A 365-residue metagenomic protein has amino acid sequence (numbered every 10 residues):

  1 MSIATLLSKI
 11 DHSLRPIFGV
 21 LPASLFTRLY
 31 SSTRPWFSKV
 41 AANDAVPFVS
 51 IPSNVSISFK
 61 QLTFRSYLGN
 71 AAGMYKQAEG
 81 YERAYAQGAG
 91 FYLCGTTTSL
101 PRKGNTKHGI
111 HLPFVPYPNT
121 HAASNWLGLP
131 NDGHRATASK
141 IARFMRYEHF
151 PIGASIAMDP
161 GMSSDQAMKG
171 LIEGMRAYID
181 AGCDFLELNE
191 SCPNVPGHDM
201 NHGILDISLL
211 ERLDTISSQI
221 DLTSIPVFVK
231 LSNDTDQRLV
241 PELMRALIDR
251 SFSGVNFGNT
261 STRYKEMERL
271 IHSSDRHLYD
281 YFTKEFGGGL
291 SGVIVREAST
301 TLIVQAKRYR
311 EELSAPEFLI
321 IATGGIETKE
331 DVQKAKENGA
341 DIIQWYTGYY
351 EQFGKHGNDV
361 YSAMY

Functional and structural regions predicted by a protein language model:
M1-S50, G109, V293-F318, E327-Y365: Alpha/beta catalytic cores of nucleotide-metabolism and tRNA/nucleoside-modifying enzymes
S2-I152, D159-P160, D359-V360: N-terminal capping/small domains of soluble enzymes
W36-P52, P193-I207, V240, R250-L313 (+1 more regions): Glycine/Thr-rich beta-alpha phosphate-binding loop at enzyme active sites
A72, D159-E173, I207-S208, F228-I248: Active-site glycine- and acidic-residue-rich loops that bind and position anionic ligands or nucleotide-like cofactors
Q77-A84, K169, T235-D249, I326-I343: Catalytic cores of alpha/beta
G88-R102, E190-C192, G254-Y264, I326 (+1 more regions): Glycine-rich phosphate-binding active-site loops on the catalytic face of alpha/beta enzymes
P101-T120, K265-G288, I342, G348-Y365: C-terminal helical cap(s) of enzyme catalytic domains, especially alpha/beta-barrels
N131-P151, N201-V229, Y279-F318, V360-Y365: Alpha-helix-loop-beta-strand connector modules within alpha/beta enzyme cores
